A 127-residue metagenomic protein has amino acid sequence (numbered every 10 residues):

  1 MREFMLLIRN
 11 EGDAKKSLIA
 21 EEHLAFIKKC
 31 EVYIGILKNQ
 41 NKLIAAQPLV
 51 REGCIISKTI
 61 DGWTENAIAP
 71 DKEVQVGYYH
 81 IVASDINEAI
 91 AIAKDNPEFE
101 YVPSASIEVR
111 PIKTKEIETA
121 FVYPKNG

Functional and structural regions predicted by a protein language model:
M1-G127: Conserved, structured core segments of small domains
